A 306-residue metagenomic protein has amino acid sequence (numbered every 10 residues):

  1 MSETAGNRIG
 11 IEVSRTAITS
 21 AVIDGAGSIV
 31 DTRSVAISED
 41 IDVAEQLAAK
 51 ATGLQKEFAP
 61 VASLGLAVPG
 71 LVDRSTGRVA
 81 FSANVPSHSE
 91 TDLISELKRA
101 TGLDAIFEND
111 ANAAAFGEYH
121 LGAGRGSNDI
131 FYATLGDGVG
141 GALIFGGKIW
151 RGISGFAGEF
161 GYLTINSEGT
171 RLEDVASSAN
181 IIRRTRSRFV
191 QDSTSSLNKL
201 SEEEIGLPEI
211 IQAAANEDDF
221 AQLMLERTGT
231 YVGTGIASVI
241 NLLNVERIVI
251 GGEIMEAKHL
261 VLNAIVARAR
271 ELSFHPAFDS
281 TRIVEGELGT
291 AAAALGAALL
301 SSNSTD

Functional and structural regions predicted by a protein language model:
M1-S63, R74-T76, L97-L103, H120-G122 (+2 more regions): ATP-binding/phosphotransfer module of carbohydrate and carboxylate kinases, centering on a glycine-rich
G25, V68, S75, F145-G146: A cytosolic small-molecule/anion-sensing beta-strand core signal
I29, V79, I149-W150: Hydrophobic "anchor" residues
R33-V35, A83, I153: Short hydrophobic alpha-helix segments
V68, L135-D137, R247, G252-E253: Short secondary-structure boundary segments
A105-A111: General beta-strand structural signal in soluble alpha/beta enzymes
D110, G136, A297: Active-site glycine-centered loops adjacent to acidic/histidine catalytic or metal-binding residues that shape
R125-A179: Glycine-rich phosphate-binding loop of actin/hexokinase-like ATP-binding domains
